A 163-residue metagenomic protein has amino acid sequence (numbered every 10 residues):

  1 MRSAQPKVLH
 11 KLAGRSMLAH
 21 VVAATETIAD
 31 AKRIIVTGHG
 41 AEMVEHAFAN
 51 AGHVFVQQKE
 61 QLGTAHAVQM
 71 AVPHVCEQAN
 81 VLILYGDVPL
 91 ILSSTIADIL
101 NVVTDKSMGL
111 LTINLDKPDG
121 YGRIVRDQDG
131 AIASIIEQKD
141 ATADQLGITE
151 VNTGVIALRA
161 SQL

Functional and structural regions predicted by a protein language model:
M1, L9, V44, I132-I135: Short clusters of hydrophobic/aromatic residues that line enzyme substrate/ligand-binding pockets
M1-A4, K32: N-terminal nucleotide-binding beta1-loop-alpha1 segment
S3-A4, L84, G147-V151: Short glycine-enriched loop/turn motifs at secondary-structure junctions
Q5, T37, Y85, T112-I113: Short beta-strand/turn micro-motifs composed of small residues that flank or help shape donor/cofactor-binding pockets
P6, D30, G52, D105-S107 (+1 more regions): A generic structural signal for alpha->beta connector loops
L9, F55, M108-L110: Conserved beta-strand scaffold positions in the cores of enzyme catalytic domains, especially in NTP/NDP-utilizing
K11, R15-N101: Conserved N-terminal catalytic core of the sugar/cofactor nucleotidyltransferase
E42, I91-L163: Conserved core of the sugar-phosphate nucleotidyltransferase
